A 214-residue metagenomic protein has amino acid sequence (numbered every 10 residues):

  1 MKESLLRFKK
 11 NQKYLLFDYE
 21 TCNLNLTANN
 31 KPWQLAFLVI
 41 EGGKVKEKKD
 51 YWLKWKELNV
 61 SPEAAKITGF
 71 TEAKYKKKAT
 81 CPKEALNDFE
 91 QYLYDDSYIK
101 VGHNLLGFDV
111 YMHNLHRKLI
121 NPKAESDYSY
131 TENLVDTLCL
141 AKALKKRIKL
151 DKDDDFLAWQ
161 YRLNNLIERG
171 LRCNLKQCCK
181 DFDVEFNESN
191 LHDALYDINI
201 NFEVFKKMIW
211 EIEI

Functional and structural regions predicted by a protein language model:
M1-E3, L86-F89: A generic local structural motif
L5-R7, Q12-K13, A28-L35, V39-E72 (+1 more regions): Metal-dependent phosphoesterase core characteristic of DEDDh/y 3'-5' exonuclease domains
Y14-D18: Short, hydrophobic/glycine-enriched beta-strand segments
Y19-A28: Short acidic, Gly/Ser-rich segments with clustered Asp/Glu that frequently serve as metal-coordination loops in enzyme
I67-D88: Metal-dependent phosphoesterase signature
